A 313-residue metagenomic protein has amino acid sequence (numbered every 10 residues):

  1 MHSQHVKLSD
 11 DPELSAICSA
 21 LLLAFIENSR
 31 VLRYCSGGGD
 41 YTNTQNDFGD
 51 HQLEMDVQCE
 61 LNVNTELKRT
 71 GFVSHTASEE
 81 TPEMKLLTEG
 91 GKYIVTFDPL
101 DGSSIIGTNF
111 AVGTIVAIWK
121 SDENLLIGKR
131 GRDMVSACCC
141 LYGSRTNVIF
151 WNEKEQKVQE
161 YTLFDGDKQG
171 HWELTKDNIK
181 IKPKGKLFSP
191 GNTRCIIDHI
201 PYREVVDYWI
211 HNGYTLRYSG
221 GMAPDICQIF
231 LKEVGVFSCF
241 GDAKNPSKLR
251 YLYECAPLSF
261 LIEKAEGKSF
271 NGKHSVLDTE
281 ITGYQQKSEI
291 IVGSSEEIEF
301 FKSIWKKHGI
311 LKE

Functional and structural regions predicted by a protein language model:
M1-S36, T44, H51, V57-E313: IMPase-like, lithium-sensitive Mg2+-dependent phosphomonoesterase catalytic core
